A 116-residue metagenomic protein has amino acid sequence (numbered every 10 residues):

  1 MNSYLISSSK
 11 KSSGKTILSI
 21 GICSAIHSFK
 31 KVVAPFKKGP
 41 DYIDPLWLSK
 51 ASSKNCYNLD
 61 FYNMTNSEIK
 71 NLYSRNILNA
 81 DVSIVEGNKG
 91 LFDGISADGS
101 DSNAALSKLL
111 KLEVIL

Functional and structural regions predicted by a protein language model:
N2-I17, C23-L110: ATP-dependent carboxylate-amine ligase catalytic core
K111-L116: Conserved beta-strand/loop subsegment of P-loop NTPase cores
